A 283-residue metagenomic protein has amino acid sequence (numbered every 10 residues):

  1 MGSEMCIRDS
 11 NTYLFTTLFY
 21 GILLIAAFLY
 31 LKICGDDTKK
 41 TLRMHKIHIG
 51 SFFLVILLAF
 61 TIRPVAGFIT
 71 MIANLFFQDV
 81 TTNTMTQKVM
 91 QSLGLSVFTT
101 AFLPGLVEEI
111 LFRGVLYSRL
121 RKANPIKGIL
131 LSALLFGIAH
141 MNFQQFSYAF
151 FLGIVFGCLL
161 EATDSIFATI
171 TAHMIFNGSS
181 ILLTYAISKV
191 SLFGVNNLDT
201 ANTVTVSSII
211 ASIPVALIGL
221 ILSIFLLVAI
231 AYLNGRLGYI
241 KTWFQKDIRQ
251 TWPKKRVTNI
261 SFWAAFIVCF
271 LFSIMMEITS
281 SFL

Functional and structural regions predicted by a protein language model:
M1-I7: Short, small-residue-biased leader/transition segments that mark boundaries at the very start of proteins
N11-T12, K39-V107, I274-L283: Juxtamembrane helix-loop-helix connectors linking adjacent transmembrane helices in multi-pass membrane enzymes
T17, G21, I56, V97-F98 (+8 more regions): Residue-level signature of the transmembrane alpha-helical core of multi-pass small-molecule transporters
T17-I56, L75-F77, I224-Q250: Membrane-helix interface linkers and caps
I22-L29, A59-F60, V215-N234, A264-I278: Hydrophobic core of alpha-helical transmembrane segments in multi-pass integral membrane proteins
D37-G67, I210-A211, W243-F270: Interfacial transmembrane-helix boundary/kink motif in multi-pass membrane proteins
F60-P64, T82-L152: Function-critical hydrophobic alpha-helical transmembrane segments in multi-pass membrane proteins
Q145-A211, G235: Functionally important transmembrane alpha-helices
